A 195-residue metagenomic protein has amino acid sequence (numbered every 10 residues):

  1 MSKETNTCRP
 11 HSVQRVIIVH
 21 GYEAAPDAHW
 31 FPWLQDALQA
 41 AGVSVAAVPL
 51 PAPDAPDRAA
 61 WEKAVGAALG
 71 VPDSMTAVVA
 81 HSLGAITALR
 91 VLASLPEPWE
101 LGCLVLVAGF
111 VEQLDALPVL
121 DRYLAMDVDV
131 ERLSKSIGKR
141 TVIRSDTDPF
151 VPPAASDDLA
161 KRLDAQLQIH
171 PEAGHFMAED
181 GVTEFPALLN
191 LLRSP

Functional and structural regions predicted by a protein language model:
S12-S74: Active-site catalytic motif of lipid deacylating hydrolases and related acyltransferases
G21, L50-P53, L104-L114: Active-site nucleophile loop of the alpha/beta-hydrolase fold
V48-P51, Q168-G174: Short glycine-rich catalytic loops that host catalytic nucleophiles or stabilize transition states across multiple
V79-L89: Gly/Ala-rich beta-loop-alpha elbow adjacent to hydrolase catalytic centers
R90-C103, E112: Conserved hydrolase catalytic core segment
S136, T141-R144, D148: Short beta-strand/loop motif that positions the catalytic acidic residue of the alpha/beta-hydrolase fold
P149-A155: Conserved alpha/beta-hydrolase "acid-adjacent" motif
A173-F185: Catalytic histidine-centered segment of alpha/beta-hydrolase-like enzymes
